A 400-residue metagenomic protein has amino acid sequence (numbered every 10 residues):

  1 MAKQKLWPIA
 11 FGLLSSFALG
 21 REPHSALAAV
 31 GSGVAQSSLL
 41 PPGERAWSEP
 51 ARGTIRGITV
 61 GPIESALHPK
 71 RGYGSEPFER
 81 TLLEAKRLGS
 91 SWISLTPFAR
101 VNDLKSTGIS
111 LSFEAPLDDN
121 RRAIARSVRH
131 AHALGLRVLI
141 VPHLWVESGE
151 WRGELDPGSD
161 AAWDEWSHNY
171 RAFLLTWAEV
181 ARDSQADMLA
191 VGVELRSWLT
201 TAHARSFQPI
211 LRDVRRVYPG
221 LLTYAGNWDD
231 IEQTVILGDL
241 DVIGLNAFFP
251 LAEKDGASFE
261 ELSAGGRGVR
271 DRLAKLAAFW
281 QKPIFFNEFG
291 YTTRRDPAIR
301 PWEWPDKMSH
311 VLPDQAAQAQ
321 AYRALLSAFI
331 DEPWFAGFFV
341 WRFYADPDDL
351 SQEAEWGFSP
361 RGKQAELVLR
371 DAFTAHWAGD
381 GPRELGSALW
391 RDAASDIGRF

Functional and structural regions predicted by a protein language model:
A26-W92, R129-A133, R137: N-terminal carbohydrate-binding accessory modules
L27, G33, S37-R52, P69 (+5 more regions): Aromatic-rich peripheral "rim/lid" segments of glycoside hydrolase catalytic domains that contact and position glycan
R56, G61, L88-G108, R121-L199 (+2 more regions): Substrate-binding cleft and catalytic face of glycoside hydrolase catalytic domains, especially the flexible beta-alpha
E64-K70, T107-R121, S159-R171, G192-A202 (+2 more regions): The substrate-binding groove and active-site-proximal loops of carbohydrate-active enzymes, especially glycoside
K70-A85, S167-V180, N227-I236, A319-A328: Short, acidic/polar
A85, I93, L189, I243 (+4 more regions): Conserved, mostly hydrophobic/aromatic
R121, R126, A133-L134, V141 (+9 more regions): Glycoside hydrolase catalytic-domain groove-lining segments
F173, M188, T201-Y224: Active-site neighborhood of glycoside hydrolase catalytic domains
